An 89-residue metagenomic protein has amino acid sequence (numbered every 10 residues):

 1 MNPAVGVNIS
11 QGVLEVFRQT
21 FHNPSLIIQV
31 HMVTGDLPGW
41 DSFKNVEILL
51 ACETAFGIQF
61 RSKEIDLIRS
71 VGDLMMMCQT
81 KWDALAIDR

Functional and structural regions predicted by a protein language model:
N2-L50, T54-R89: Phosphopantetheine-dependent thiolation modules in NRPS/PKS and related acyl-activating systems
